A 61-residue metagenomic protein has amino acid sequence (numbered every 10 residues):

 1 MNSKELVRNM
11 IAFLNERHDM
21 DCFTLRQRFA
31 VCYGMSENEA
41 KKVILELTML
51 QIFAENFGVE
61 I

Functional and structural regions predicted by a protein language model:
M1-V31, I52-N56: N-terminal acidic leader/helix
E37-I61: Short, charged early-sequence alpha-helical segments and their helix-coil boundaries
